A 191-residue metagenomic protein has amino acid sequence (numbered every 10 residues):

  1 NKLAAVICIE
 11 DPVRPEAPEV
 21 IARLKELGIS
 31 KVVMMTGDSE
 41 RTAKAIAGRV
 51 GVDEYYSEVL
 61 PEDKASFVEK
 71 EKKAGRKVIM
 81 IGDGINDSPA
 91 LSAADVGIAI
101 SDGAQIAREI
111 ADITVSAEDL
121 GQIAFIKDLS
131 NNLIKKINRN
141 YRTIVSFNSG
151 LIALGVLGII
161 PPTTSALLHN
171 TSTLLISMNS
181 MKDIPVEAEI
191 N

Functional and structural regions predicted by a protein language model:
N1-N86, S92-V96, D128-N131, E189-N191: Cytosolic catalytic headpiece
E26-I29, V50, N86-D87, S92-V96 (+2 more regions): Membrane-embedded alpha-helical bundles of multi-pass transporters
